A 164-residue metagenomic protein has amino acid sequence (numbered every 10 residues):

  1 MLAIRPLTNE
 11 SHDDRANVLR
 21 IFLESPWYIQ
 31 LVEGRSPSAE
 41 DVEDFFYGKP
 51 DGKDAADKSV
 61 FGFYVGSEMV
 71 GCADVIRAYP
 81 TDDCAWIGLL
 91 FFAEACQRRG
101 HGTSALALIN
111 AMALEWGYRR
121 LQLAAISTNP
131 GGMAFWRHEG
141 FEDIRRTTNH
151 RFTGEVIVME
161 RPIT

Functional and structural regions predicted by a protein language model:
L2-G88, F92-Q97, L106-L108, M112 (+3 more regions): Acetyl-CoA-dependent GNAT
D41, G132, E155: Short Asp/Glu-rich motifs
D83, R119, E155: Residue-level signal for beta-strand positions within conserved beta-sheet cores that form or flank
G100: Glycine-rich phosphate-binding loop
T103: Residues forming the Rossmann-fold NAD(P)(H) cofactor-binding site
Q122-I126, R137-V158: Conserved catalytic-core motifs of GNAT/GCN5-like acyltransferases
